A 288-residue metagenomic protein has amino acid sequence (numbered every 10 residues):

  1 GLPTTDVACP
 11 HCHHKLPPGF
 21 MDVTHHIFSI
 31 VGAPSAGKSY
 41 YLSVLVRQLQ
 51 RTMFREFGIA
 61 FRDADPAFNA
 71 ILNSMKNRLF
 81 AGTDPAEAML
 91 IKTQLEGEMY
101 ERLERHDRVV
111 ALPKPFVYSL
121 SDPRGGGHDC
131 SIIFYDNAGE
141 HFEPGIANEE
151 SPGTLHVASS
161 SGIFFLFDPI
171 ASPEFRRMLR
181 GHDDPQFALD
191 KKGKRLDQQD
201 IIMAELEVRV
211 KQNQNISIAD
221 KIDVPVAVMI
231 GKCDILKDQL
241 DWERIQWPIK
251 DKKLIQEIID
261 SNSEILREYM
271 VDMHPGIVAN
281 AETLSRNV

Functional and structural regions predicted by a protein language model:
G1-V110, S121-I133, S160: Conserved G1/Walker A P-loop phosphate-binding module
T5-A8, V109-L112, E140, K191-L206: Phosphate/oxyanion-binding active-site loops and adjacent basic polyanion-contact surfaces
C9-H13, F20-I27, A111-V117, E143-N148 (+1 more regions): Short linear interaction motifs
G37-K38, R51, H141-E143, S172-E174 (+1 more regions): Eukaryotic short linear interaction motifs
Y40, V44-Q48, P144-G145, I202-R209 (+1 more regions): Alpha-helical scaffold elements adjacent to nucleotide-binding pockets in ATP/GTP-utilizing enzyme cores
Y41, D136, G231: Residue-level signature of catalytic and energy-coupling elements of molecular machines, predominantly ATP/GTP-dependent
D107-G162, I170-M178, Q212: Switch II of P-loop NTPase G domains
T154-V288: Conserved GTP-binding G-domain of TRAFAC-class P-loop NTPases and closely related GTPase folds
